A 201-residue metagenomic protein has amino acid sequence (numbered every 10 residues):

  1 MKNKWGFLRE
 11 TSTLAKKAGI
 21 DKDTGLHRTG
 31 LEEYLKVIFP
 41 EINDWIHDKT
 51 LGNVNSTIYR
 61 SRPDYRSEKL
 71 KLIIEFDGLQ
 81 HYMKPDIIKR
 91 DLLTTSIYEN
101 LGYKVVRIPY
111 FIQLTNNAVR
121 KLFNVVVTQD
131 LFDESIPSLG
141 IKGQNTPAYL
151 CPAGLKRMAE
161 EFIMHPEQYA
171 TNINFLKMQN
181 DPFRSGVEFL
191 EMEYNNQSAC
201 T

Functional and structural regions predicted by a protein language model:
M1-T201: Nucleic-acid endo/exonuclease domains
